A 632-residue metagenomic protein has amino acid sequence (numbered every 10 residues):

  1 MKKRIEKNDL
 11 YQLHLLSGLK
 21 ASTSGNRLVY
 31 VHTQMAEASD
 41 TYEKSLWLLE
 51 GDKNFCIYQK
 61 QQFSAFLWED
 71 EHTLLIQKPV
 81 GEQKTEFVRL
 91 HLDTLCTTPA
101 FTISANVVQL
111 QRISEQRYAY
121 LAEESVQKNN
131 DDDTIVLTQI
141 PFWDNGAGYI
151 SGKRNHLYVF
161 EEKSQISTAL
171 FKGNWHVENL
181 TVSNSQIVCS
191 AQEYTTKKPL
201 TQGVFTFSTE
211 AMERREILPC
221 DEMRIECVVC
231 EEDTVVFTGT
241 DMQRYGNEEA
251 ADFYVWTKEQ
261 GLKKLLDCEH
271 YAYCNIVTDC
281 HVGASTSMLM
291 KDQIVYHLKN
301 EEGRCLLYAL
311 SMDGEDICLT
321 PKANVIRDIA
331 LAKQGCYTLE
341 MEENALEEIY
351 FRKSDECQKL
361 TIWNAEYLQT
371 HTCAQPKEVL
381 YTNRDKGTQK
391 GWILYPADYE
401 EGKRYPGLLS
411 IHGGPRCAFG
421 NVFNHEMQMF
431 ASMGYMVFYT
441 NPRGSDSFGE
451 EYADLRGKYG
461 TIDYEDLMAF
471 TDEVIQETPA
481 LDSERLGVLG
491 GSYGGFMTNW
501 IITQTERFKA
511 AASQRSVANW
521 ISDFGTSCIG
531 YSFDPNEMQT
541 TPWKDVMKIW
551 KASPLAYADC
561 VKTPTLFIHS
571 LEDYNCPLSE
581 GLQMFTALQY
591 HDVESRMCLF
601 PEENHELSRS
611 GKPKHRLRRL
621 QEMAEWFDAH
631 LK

Functional and structural regions predicted by a protein language model:
M1-L16, W47-S64, H91-V107, F160-E178 (+9 more regions): Multi-bladed beta-propeller domains
N8-K44, E178: Beta-strand-rich domains and repeat architectures in extracellular enzymes and scaffolds, especially beta-propellers
G18-K20, V136-L137, W143-D144, I150-H156 (+5 more regions): Non-catalytic accessory segments flanking enzyme active sites
K20-R27, A65-T73, L110-Q116, N179-Q186 (+3 more regions): Blade-terminus and WD-like Trp-Asp/Gly-His loop motifs, strongest in beta-propeller folds
H32-S45, Y58-F63, K78-V88, T102-N106 (+10 more regions): A flexible loop/linker signature enriched in serine peptidases of the S9 family
N130-G152, Y273-S287, T372-V379, I529-A552: Surface-exposed acidic, glycine/proline-enriched linker/cap segments that occur as 15-30-residue helix-coil
W363-E484, G491: Cap/lid segment of the alpha/beta-hydrolase catalytic domain
P442-K632: Active-site-proximal cap/loop segments of hydrolase catalytic domains
